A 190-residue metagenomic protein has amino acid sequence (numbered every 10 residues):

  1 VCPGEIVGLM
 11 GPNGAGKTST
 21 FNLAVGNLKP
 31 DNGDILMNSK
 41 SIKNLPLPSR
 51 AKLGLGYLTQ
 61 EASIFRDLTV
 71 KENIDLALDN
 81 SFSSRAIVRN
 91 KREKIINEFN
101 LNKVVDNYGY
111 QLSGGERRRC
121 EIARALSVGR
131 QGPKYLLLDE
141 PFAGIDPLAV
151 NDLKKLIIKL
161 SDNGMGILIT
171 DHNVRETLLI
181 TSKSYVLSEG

Functional and structural regions predicted by a protein language model:
V7, L68-V88, E98: ABC-type ATPase nucleotide-binding domains, specifically the catalytic core motifs of the NBD
M10-P12: The feature captures the beta-strand-to-loop junction immediately N-terminal to the Walker
V25: Helix-to-loop junction immediately C-terminal to a conserved catalytic motif
S41-E61, R85-R89: ABC ATPase NBD coupling module
A86-V104, I158: Conserved ABC ATPase "signature" region
Y108-E116: Conserved ABC ATPase signature
E140-P141: Walker B catalytic motif
N151-N163: Helical segment within the ABC ATPase nucleotide-binding domain
